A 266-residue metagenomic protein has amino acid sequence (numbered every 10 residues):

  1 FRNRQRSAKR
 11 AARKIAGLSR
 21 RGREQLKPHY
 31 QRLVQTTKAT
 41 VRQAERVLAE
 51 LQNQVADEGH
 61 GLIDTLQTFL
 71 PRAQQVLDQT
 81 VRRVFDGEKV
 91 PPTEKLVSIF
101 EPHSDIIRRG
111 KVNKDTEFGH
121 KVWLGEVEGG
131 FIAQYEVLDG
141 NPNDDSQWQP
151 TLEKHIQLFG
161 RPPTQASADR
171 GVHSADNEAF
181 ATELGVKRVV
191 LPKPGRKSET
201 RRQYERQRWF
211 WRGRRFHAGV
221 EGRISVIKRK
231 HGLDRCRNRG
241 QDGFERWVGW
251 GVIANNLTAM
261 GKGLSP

Functional and structural regions predicted by a protein language model:
F1-R170, E178-F180: Polybasic low-complexity intrinsically disordered regions
K95-V97, H120-V122, T164, A168-D169 (+5 more regions): Structural beta-strand/beta-sheet cores of well-ordered domains, especially the beta-sheet scaffolds that support
T116-F118, N141-D144, K154-H155, G185-V186 (+3 more regions): Short, low-complexity, polar/charged sequence segments that are solvent-exposed and flexible
V127, T151-L158, L184, R223-V226 (+3 more regions): Generic, well-ordered alpha-helical scaffold segments in large soluble proteins
K154-H155, Q165-S167, R196-T200, V248 (+1 more regions): Short C-terminal domain-edge/linker segments immediately following a structured domain
R161-S167, V189-V190, K262-S265: Acidic/polar loop patches that form or flank catalytic/metal-binding clefts of enzymes that bind anionic ligands
R170-R246: Helix-centered, glycine/charged polyanion-binding patches within enzymatic domains that contact phosphate-containing
G232-P266: C-terminal extensions of enzymes
